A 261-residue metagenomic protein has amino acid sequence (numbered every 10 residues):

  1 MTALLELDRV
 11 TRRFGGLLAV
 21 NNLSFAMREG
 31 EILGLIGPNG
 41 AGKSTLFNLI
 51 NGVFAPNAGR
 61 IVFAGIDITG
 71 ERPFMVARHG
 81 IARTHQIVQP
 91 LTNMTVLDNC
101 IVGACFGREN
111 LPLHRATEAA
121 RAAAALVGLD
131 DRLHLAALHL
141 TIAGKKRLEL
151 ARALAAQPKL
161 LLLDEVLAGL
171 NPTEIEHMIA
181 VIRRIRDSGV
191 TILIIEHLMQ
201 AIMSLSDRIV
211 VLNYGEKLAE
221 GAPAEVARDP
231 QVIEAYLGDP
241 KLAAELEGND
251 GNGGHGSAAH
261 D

Functional and structural regions predicted by a protein language model:
T2-D261: Glycine-rich phosphate-binding loops of nucleotide-dependent enzymes
